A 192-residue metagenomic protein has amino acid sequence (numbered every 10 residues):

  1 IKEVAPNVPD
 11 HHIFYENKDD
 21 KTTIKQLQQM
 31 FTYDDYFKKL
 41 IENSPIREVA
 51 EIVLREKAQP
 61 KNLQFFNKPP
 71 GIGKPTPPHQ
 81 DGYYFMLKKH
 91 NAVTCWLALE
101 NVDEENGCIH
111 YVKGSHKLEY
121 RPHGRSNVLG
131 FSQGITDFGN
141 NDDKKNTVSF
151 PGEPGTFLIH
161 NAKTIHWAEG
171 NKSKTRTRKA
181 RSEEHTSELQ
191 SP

Functional and structural regions predicted by a protein language model:
I1-P78, Y84-L87, G124: Non-heme Fe(II)-dependent double-stranded beta-helix
P9-K18, H123-R125, P154-I159, K163-S187: Non-heme Fe(II)/2-oxoglutarate
Y33, K61, N91, E105-G107 (+2 more regions): Residues that flank catalytic or metal-binding motifs in active/ligand-binding sites
V53, H79, M86-E104, P151-P154 (+2 more regions): Short, conserved beta-strand element in jelly-roll/cupin
F65-I72, Y83, H90-N91, L99-E104 (+1 more regions): Short acidic/polar capping segments at secondary-structure boundaries
D81-Y83, A92, W167-K172: Glycine-rich phosphate/pyrophosphate-binding beta-alpha loops
V102-W167: Double-stranded beta-helix
E188-P192: Short "domain-exit" segments at the C-terminal end of structured domains
